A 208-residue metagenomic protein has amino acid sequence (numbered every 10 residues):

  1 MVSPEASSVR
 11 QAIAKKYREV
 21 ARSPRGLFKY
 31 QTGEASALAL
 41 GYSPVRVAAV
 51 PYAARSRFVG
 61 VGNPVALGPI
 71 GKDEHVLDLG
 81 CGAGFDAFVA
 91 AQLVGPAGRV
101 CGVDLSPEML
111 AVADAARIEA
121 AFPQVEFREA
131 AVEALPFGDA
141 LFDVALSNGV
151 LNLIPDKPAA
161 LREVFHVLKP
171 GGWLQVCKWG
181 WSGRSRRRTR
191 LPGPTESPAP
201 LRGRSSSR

Functional and structural regions predicted by a protein language model:
M1-L40: N-terminal auxiliary segments of SAM/dcSAM-dependent transferases
Y30-H75, F85-L93: Conserved alpha-helix/loop element of class I SAM-dependent methyltransferases that forms part of the SAM/SAH-binding
K72, E133-V144: A short acidic, Gly/Pro-enriched loop at the edge of an enzyme's catalytic core that lines a small-molecule cofactor
S106-E108: Conserved SAM/SAH-binding beta-strand->alpha-helix loop
A120-A134: Conserved SAM-binding strand-loop segment of SAM-dependent methyltransferases
P158-W173: A short glycine-rich, Lys/Arg-flanked "PGG" loop and its adjoining helix->strand segment in the class I
G180-P200: Short, glycine-/aromatic-enriched active-site segment of Class I SAM-dependent methyltransferases
P200-R208: Short alpha-helix
